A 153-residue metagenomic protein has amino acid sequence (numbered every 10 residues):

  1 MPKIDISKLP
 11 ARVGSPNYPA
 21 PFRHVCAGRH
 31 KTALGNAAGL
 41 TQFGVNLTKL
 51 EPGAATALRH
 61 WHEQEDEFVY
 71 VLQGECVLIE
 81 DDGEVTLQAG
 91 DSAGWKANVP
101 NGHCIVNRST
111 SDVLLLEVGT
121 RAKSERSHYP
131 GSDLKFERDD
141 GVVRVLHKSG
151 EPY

Functional and structural regions predicted by a protein language model:
M1-Q42, R126-Y153: A short, N-terminal "cap"/entry segment at the start of jelly-roll beta-barrel domains of the cupin/DSBH fold
G28-K31, N46-H62, P100: Conserved short histidine dyad/triad with adjacent acidic residue
G35-F43, A54-E67, G83: A short beta-loop-beta micro-motif enriched in histidine and acidic residues
L47-E51, H62-E80, V118-T120: Short, conserved beta-strand element in jelly-roll/cupin
E51-A55, E75, E84, V99 (+2 more regions): Short, charged/polar surface micro-motifs in flexible loops or helix N-caps
P52, A89, T120, G131: Active-site donor-binding loop signature of nucleotide-sugar glycosyltransferases
D81-A97: Short acidic-glycine-tyrosine-enriched beta hairpin
A97-S124: Ligand-binding loop in jelly-roll beta-barrel domains
